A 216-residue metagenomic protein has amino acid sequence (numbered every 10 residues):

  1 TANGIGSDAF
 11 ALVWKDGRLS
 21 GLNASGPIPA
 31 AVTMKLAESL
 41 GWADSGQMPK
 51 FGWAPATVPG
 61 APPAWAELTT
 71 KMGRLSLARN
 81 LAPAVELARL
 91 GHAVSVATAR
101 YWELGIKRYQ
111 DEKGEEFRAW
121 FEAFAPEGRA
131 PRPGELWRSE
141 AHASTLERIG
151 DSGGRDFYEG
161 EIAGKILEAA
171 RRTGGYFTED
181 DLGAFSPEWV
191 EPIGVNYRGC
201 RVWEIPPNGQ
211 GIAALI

Functional and structural regions predicted by a protein language model:
T1-E159, A163-G209: Noncatalytic scaffold domains of N-terminal-nucleophile
I212-I216: Small/polar-residue-rich segments within soluble enzyme cores
